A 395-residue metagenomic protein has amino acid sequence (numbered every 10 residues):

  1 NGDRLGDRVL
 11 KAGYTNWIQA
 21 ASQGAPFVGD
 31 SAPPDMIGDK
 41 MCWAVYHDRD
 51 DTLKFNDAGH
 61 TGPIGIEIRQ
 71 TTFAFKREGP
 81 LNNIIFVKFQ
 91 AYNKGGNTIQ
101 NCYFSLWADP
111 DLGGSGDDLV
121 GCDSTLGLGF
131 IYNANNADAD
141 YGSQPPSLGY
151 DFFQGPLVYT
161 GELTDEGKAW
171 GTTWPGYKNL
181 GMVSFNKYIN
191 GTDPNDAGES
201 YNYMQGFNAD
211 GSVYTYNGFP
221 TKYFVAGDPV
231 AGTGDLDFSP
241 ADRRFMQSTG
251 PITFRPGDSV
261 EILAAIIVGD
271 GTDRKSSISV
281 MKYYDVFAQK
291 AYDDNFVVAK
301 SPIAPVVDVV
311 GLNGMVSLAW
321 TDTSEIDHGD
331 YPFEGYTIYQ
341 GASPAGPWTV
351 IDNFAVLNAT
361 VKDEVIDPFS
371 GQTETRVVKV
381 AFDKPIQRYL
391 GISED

Functional and structural regions predicted by a protein language model:
N1-D395: Extracellular/surface-associated beta-sandwich interaction domains
